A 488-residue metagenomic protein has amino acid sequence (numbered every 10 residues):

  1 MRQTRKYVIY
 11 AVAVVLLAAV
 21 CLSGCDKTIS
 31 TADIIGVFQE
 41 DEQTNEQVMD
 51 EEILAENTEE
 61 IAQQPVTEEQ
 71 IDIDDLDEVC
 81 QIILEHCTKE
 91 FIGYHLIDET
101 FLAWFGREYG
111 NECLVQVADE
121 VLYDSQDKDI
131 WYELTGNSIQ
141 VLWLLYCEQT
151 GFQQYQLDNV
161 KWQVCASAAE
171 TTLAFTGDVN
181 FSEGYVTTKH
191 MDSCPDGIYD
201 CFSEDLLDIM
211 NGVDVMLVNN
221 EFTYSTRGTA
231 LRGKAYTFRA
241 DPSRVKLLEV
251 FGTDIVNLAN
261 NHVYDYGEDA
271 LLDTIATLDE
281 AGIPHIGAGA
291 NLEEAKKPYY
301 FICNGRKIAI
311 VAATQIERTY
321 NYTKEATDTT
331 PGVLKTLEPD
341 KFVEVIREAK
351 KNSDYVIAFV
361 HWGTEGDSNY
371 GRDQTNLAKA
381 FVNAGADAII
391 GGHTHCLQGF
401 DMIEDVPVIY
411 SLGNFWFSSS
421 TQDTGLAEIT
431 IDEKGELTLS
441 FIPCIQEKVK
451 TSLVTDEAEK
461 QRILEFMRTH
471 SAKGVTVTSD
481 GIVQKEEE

Functional and structural regions predicted by a protein language model:
R5-K27: Sec-dependent N-terminal signal peptides of Gram-positive bacterial secreted proteins and lipoproteins
A13-V15, V20, N57, Q64 (+1 more regions): Short stretches within intrinsically disordered, low-complexity N-terminal or propeptide regions
T28-I73, D158-T172, K189-C201: N-terminal, intrinsically disordered, polar/charged segments of Gram-positive cell-envelope systems that serve as
T31, I73-C80, D127-K128, L157 (+1 more regions): Short amphipathic alpha-helical segments that mediate assembly, nucleic-acid/protein binding, or membrane association
L76-Y146: Active-site-proximal alpha-helical
I139-W162: A recurrent domain-boundary module in secreted/ectodomain proteins
D158-E488: Acidic, metal/ion-coordinating pockets
